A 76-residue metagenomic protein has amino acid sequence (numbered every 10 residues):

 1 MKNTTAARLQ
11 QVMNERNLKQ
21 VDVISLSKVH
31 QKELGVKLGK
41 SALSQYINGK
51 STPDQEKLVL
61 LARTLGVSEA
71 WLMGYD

Functional and structural regions predicted by a protein language model:
M1-S27: A short, Lys/Arg-rich alpha-helix, primarily the initiator
L9, V23, L43-Y46, L72: Conserved hydrophobic/aromatic packing and binding residues within compact polymer-binding modules
N14, K32, R63: Short polybasic/polar patches that bind polyanions
Q20, K40, Q55-L58: Helix-turn-helix DNA-binding elements, focusing on the entry/boundary residues of the two helices that contact DNA
V29-P53, Y75: Recognition helix of helix-turn-helix/homeodomain-like DNA-binding domains that insert into the DNA major groove
D54-W71: DNA major-groove recognition helix of helix-turn-helix/homeodomain DNA-binding modules
